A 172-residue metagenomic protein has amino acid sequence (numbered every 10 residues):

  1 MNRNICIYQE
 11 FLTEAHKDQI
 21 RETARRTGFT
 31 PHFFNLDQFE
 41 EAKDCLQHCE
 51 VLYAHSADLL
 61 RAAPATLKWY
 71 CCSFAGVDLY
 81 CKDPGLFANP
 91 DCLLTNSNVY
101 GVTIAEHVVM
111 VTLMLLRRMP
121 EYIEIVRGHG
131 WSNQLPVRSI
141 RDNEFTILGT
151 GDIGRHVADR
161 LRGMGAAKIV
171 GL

Functional and structural regions predicted by a protein language model:
M1-C49: N-terminal glycine-/charge-rich "phosphate-binding" loop or analogous flexible N-terminal tail
N4-I7, C71, T146: Short, well-ordered beta-strand segments
T13, Q38-F39, A54-L59, V77 (+1 more regions): Short, polar loop motifs at secondary-structure junctions
T30-H32, L93, K168: Conserved beta-strand segments of alpha/beta enzyme cores
A42-C45, A63, S139: Structural alpha-helical scaffold elements that stabilize or flank donor/cofactor-binding regions in carbohydrate
H48-I123: Phosphate/diphosphate ligand-binding glycine-rich loop within oxidoreductases
G128-R138: A short, basic/flexible loop-to-alpha-helix module at the beginning of a structural domain
P136-L172: Rossmann-like dinucleotide/phosphate-binding beta-alpha-beta segment
